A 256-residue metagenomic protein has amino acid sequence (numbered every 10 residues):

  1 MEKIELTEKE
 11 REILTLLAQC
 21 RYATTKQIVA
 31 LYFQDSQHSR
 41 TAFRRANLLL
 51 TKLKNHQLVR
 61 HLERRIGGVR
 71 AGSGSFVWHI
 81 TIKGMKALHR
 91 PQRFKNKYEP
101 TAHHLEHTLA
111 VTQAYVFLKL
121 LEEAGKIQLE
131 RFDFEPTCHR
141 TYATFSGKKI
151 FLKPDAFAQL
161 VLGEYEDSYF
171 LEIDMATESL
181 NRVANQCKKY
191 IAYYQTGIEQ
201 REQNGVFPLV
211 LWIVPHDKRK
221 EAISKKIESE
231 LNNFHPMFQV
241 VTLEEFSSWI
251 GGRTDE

Functional and structural regions predicted by a protein language model:
M1-E99: Nuclease-adjacent, charged terminal/linker segments that flank catalytic cores
C20-T24, M85, H139, A176 (+1 more regions): Short, solvent-exposed loop/turn segments at secondary-structure junctions
Y32, L50-K54, A114-E122, Y190-I198 (+1 more regions): Hydrophobic, Leu/Ile/Phe/Ala-enriched alpha-helical segments that form helix-helix packing faces
K86-F132: Amphipathic alpha-helical dimerization/coiled-coil segments that flank or bridge DNA-binding/regulatory modules
I127-Y169, E178-N185: Active-site metal-binding core of divalent-cation-utilizing nuclease and nuclease-like domains
L160-E256: C-terminal regulatory/effector modules of DNA-binding transcriptional regulators
